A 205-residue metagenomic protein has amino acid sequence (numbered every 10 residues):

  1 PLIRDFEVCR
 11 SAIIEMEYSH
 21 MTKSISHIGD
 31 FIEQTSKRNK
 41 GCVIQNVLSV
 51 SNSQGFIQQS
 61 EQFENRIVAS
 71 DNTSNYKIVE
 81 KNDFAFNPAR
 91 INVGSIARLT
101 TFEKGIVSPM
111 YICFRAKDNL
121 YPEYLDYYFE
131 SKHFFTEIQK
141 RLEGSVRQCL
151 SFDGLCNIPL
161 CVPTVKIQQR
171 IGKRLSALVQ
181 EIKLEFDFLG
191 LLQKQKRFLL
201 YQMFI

Functional and structural regions predicted by a protein language model:
P1-S24, D187-I205: Short amphipathic coiled-coil heptad-repeat segments
R4-G41, N157, C161, V165-K166: Non-catalytic DNA-recognition/assembly elements of restriction-modification systems
S11, Q59, F135, R147-Q148 (+3 more regions): Glutamine-centric residue-chemistry signal
M16-E17, F31, Y128, R141 (+3 more regions): Amphipathic alpha-helical segments that mediate coupling or scaffolding at interfaces
G29-V162: DNA target-recognition domains and sequence-specific DNA-contacting regions of bacterial/archaeal
T164-L189: Extended amphipathic alpha-helical segments enriched in small hydrophobics
